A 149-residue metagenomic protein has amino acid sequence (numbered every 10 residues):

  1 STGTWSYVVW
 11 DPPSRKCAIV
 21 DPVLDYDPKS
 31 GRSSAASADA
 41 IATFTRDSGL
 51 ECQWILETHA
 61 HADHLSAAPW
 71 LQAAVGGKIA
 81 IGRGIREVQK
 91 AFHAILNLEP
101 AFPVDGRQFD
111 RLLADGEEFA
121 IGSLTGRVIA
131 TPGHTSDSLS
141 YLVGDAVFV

Functional and structural regions predicted by a protein language model:
T2-T4, R107-Q108, A114, S136-S138: Short beta-strand-initiation
T2-Y7, R15, D27-P28: Short N-terminal binding/cap micro-motifs at the start of the first secondary-structure element
G3, S14-K16, L124, A146: Short acidic/polar mixed-charge low-complexity motifs
V8, G116-F148: Core dinuclear metal-dependent hydrolase active-site scaffold
C17, L24-L124: Active-site HxH/HxHxD metal-binding segment of metal-dependent hydrolases
I19, V149: Generic enzyme active-site microenvironment
